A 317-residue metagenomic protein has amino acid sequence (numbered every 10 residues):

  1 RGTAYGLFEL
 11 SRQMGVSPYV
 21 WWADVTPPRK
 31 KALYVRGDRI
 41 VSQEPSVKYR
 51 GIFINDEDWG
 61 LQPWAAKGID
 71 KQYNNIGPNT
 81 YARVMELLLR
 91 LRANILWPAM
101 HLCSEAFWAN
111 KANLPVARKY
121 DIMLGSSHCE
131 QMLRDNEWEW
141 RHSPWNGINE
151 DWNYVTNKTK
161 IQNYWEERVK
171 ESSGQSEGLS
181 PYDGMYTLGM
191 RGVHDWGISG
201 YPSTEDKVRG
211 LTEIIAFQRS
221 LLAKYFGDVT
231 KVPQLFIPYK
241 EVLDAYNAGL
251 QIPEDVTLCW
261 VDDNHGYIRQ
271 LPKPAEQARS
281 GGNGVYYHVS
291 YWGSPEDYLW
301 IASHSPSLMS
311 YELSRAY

Functional and structural regions predicted by a protein language model:
R1-V155, L235-P238, I252-N264, P274-R315: Feature activates predominantly on carbohydrate-active enzymes
D24-V35, W108, V116-K119, D151-S280 (+1 more regions): Gly/Pro-rich turn-and-neighbor structural signature
